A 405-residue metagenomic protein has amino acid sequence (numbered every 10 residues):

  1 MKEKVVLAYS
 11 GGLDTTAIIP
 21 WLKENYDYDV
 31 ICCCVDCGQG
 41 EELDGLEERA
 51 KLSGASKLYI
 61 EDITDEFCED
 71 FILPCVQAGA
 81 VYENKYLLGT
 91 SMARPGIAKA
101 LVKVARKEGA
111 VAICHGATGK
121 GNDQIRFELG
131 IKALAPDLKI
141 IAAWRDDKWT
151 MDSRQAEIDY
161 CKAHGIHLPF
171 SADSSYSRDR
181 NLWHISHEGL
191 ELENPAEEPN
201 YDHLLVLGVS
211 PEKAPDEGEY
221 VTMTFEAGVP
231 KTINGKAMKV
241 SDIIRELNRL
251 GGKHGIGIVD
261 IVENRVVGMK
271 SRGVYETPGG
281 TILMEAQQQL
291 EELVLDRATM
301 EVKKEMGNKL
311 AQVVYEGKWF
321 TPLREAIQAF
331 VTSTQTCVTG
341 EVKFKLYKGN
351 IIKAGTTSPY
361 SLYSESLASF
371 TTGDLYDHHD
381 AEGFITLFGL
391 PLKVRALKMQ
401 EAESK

Functional and structural regions predicted by a protein language model:
K2-K405: Nucleotide-activated chemistry modules centered on ATP-dependent adenylation/adenylyltransferase
